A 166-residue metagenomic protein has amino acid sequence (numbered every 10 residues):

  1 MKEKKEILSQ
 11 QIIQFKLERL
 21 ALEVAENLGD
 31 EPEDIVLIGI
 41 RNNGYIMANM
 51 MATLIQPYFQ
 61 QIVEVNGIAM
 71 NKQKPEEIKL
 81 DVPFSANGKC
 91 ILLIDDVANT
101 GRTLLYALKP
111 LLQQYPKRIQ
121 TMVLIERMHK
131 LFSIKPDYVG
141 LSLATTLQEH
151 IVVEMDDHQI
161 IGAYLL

Functional and structural regions predicted by a protein language model:
M1-L166: PRPP-associated nucleotide enzymes
